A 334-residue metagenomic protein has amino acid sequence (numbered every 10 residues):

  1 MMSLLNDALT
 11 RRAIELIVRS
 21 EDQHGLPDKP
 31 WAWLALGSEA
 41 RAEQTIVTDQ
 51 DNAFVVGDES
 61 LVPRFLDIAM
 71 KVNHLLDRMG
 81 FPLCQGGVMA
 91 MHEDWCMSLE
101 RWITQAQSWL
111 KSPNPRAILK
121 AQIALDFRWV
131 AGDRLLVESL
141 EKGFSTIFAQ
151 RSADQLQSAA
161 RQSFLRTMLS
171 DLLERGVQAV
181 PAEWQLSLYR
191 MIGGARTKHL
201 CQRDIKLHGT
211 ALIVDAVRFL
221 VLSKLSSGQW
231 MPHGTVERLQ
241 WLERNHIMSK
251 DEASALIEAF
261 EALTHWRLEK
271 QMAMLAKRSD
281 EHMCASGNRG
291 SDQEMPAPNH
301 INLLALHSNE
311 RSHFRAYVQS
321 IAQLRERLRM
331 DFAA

Functional and structural regions predicted by a protein language model:
M1-R12, Q23-P30, A53, L61-R161: Conserved catalytic core of two-metal-ion nucleotidyltransferases
L4, V47, E59-M70, L207-T210 (+3 more regions): Conserved structured core elements
L5-L16, S20, D49, I68-M79 (+5 more regions): Generic, well-ordered alpha-helical scaffold segments in large soluble proteins
R19-Q23, A40-E43, V72, L200-I205 (+1 more regions): Generic recognition of flexible, low-complexity loop/linker segments
P27-S38, M191-K198: Flexible, glycine/threonine-enriched loop-and-boundary segments that flank and lead into catalytic domains of large
A32-L34, R41-P63, D67, W266: Catalytic metal-binding acidic patch
Q50, G86, E93, G234-L242: Conserved catalytic-core motifs characterized by acidic clusters
Q150-A334: Conserved nucleotidyltransferase catalytic core and NTase-mimicking acidic/glycine-rich helix/loop elements in nucleic
